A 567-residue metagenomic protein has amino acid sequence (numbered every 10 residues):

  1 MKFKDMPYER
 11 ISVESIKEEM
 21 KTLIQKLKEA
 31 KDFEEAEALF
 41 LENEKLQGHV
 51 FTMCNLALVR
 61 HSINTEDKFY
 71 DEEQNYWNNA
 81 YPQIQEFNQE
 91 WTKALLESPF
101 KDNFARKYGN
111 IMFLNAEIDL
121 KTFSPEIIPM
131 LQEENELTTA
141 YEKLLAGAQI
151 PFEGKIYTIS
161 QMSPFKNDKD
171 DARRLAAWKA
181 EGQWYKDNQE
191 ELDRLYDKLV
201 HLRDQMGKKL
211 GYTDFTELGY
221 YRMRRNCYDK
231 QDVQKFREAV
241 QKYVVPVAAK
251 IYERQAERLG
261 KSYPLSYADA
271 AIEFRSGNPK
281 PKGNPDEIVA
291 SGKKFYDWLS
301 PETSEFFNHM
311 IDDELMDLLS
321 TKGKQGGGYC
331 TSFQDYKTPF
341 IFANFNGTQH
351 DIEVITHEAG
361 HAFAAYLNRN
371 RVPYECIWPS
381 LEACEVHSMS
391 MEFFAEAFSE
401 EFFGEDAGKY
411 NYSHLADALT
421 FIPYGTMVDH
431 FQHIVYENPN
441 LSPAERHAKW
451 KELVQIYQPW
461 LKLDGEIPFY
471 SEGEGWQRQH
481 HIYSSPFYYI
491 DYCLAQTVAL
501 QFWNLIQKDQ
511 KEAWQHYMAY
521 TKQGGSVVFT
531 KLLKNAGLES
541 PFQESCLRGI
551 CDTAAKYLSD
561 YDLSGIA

Functional and structural regions predicted by a protein language model:
M1-N278, S291, I566-A567: A well-structured
F113-E117, C227, I355, F363 (+6 more regions): C-terminal, non-catalytic "cap/extension" segments appended to globular domains
Y157-R174, P281-T356, H361-A365, I467: Active-site-adjacent "gating/activation" loops or surface patches in catalytic cores
K209-L218, E253-A268, E305-I311, R371-W378 (+2 more regions): Short, glycine/acidic-rich hinge or "gate" loops at secondary-structure transitions that mediate conformational
Q241-Y243, N368, P379-A407, H414-A416 (+2 more regions): Post-HExxH zinc-binding segment in Zn-dependent metallohydrolases
A256-R275, H309-L319, S380-A383, S413-A416 (+4 more regions): A glycine-rich phosphate-binding loop feature that marks nucleotide/adenosyl-phosphate handling sites
F340-N344, V372-L381, Y410-D417, V435-Y436 (+2 more regions): Short beta-alpha connecting loops at secondary-structure transitions that line or flank enzyme active sites
G360-Y374, F394: Catalytic Zn2+-binding segment of zinc metalloproteases
